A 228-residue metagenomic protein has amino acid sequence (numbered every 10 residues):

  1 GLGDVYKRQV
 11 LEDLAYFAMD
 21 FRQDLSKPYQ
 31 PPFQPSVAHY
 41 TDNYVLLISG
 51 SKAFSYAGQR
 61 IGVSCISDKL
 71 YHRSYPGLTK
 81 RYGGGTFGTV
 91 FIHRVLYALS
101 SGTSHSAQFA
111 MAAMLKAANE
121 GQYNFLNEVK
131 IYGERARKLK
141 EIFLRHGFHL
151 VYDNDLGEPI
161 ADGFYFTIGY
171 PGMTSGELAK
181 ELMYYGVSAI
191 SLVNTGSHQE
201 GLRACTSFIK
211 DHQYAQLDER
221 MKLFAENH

Functional and structural regions predicted by a protein language model:
G1, D20-P32, S74-K80, Q122-F125: Short, flexible/disordered intra-domain loops and linkers
L2-Y6: Short, small-residue-biased leader/transition segments that mark boundaries at the very start of proteins
K7-Q9, D42: A short helix->loop->beta-strand "cap" motif at the edges of active sites that frequently abuts
L14-A15: Conserved Walker B
Y40, K180-H228: PLP-dependent enzyme catalytic core of the Aspartate aminotransferase-like
Y40-K130: Conserved core segment of the aminotransferase class I/II
H105-Q108, A112, F125-K140, L144 (+1 more regions): Conserved glycine-rich beta-strand-loop-beta hairpin in the small C-terminal domain of fold type I
